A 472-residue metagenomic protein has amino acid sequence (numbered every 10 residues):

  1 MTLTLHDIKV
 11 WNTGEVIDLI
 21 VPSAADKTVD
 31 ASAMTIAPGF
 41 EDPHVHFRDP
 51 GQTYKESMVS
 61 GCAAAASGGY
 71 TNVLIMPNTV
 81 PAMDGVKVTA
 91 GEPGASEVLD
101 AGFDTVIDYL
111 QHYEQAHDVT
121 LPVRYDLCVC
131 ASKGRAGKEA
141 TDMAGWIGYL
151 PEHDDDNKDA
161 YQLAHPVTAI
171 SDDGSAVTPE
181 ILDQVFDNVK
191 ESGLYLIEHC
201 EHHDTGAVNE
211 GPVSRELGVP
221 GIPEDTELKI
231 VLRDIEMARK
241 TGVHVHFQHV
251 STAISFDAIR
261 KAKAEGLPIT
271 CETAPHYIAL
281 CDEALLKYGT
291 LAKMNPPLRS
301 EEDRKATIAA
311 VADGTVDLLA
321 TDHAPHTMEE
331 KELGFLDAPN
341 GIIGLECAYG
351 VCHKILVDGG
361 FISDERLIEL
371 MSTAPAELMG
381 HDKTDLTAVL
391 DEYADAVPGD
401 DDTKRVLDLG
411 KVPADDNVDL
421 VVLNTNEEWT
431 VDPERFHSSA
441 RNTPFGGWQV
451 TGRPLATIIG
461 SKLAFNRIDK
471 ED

Functional and structural regions predicted by a protein language model:
M1-D30: N-terminal metal-binding scaffold of metallo-dependent hydrolase/deaminase domains
I8, A33, H44, A65 (+13 more regions): Divalent metal-coordination and catalytic microenvironments
M34-T120: Metal-associated gating/positioning segment near the N- to mid-region
P43-E56, D126-A140, G174, G218-D225: Active-site mouth loops of central-metabolism enzymes
F103-V123, D187-E198, C347-V351: Alpha-helix-loop-beta-strand connector modules within alpha/beta enzyme cores
T141-L319: Histidine/acidic residue-rich metal-binding segments in metalloenzymes
E216-H244, D313, L318, P325-V421: His/Asp/Glu-enriched, well-ordered alpha-helical/loop segment that forms or immediately abuts the divalent-metal
G334-D337, L390-D469: C-terminal cap of metal-dependent C-N hydrolases
